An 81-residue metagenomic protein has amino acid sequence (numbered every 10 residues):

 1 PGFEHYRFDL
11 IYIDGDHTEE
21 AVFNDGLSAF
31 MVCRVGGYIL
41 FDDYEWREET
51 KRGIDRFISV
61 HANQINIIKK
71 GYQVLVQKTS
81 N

Functional and structural regions predicted by a protein language model:
G2-I11: A short acidic, Gly/Pro-enriched loop at the edge of an enzyme's catalytic core that lines a small-molecule cofactor
L10-I13, I39-L40: Short beta-strand-to-loop acidic/aromatic patch adjacent to the donor-nucleotide binding site
D16: Switch II (G3) loop of P-loop NTPases
E19-N81: C-terminal substrate-binding/active-site "lid" region of AdoMet-derived donor-dependent transferases
